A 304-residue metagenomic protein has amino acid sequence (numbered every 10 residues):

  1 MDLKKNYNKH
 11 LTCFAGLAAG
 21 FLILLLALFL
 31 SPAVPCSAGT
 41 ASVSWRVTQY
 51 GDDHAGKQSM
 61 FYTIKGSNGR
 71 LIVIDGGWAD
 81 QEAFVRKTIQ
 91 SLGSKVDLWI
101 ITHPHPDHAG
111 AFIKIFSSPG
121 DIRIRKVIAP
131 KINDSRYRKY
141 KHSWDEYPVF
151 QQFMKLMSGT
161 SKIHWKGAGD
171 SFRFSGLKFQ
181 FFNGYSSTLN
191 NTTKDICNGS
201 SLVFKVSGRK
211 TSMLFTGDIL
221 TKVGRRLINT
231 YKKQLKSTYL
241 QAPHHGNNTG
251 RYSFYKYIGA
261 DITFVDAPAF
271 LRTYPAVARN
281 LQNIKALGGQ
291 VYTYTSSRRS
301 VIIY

Functional and structural regions predicted by a protein language model:
M1-L11: N-terminal secretory signal peptides that target proteins for export/translocation
L17-P32: Bacterial N-terminal signal peptides
C36-S94, K162-K236, V301-Y304: Core dinuclear metal-dependent hydrolase active-site scaffold
Y50-D52, I74-G77, I101-H105, P130-I132 (+6 more regions): Active-site-proximal beta-strand/loop segments in catalytic clefts of secreted hydrolases
K57-Q58, A79-Q81, P104-G110, D134-Y137 (+5 more regions): Active-site environment of divalent metal-dependent phosphoester hydrolases
S67-R70, A79-N133, T230-N247, G259-T263: Active-site metal-binding motif and surrounding structural segment of the metallo-beta-lactamase
Q81-T88, H108-F112, E146-F153, F215 (+2 more regions): Stable alpha-helical elements in mature extracytoplasmic
K126, D134-N198, I262, A267-Y304: Binuclear metal-ion centers of metallo-dependent hydrolases, dominated by the metallo-beta-lactamase
